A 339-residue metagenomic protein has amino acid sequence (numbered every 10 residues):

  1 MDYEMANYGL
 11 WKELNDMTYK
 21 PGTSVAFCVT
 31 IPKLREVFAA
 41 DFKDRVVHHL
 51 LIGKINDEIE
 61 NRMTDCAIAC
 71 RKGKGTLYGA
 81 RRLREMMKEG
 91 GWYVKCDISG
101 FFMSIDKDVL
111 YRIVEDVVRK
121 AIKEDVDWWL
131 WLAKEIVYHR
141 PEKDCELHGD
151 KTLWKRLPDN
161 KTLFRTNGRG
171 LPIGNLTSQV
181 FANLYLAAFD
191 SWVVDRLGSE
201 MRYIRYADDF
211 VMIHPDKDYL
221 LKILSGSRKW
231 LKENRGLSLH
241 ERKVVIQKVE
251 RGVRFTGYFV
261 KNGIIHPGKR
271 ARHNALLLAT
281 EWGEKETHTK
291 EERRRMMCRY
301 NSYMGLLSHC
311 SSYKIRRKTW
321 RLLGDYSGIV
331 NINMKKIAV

Functional and structural regions predicted by a protein language model:
M1-Y8, E13, A338-V339: Non-catalytic, polymerase-adjacent accessory regions of viral genome-replication enzymes
E13, K88-A207, V211-G226, M304: Conserved polymerase palm-domain catalytic core
G22-S24, I204-D208, E241-R242: Short Gly/Ser/Thr- and Asp/Glu-enriched loop/turn motifs at secondary-structure junctions
V29-D65, L153, P158-L163, N167: Glycine/proline-rich, flexible active-site/cofactor-binding loop segments that harbor closely spaced acidic
A40, H49, N160-G168, S191 (+2 more regions): Right-hand nucleic-acid polymerase module
I52-D106: Active-site-proximal segment of RNA-dependent polymerases
I122, R228-L237: A common structural junction motif
